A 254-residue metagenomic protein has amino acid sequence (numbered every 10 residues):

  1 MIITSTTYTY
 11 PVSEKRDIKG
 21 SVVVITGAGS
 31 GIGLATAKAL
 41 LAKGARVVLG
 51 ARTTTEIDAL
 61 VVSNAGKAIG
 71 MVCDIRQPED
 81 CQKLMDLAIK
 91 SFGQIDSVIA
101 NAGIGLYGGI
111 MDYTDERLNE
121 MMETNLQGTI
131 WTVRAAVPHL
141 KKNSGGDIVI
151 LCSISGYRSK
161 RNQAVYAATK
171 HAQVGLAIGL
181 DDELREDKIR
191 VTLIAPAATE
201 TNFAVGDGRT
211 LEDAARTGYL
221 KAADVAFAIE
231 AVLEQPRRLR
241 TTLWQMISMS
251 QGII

Functional and structural regions predicted by a protein language model:
G29-S30: Conserved glycine-rich cofactor-binding loop
K43-A59: Conserved glycine-rich Rossmann-like NAD(P)H-binding loop of the short-chain dehydrogenase/reductase
V72-K83, D115: The beta1-alpha1 cofactor-binding region of Rossmann-like NAD(H)/NADP(H)-dependent oxidoreductases
G109-I110, R117-M122: Substrate-binding pocket helix/loop in short-chain dehydrogenase/reductase
V133, T169: Active-site helix of classical SDR
S153: Residue(s) in the substrate-gating loop at a strand-loop-helix junction that position the organic substrate next
I189, L193-I194, D213-I254: C-terminal helical subdomain
